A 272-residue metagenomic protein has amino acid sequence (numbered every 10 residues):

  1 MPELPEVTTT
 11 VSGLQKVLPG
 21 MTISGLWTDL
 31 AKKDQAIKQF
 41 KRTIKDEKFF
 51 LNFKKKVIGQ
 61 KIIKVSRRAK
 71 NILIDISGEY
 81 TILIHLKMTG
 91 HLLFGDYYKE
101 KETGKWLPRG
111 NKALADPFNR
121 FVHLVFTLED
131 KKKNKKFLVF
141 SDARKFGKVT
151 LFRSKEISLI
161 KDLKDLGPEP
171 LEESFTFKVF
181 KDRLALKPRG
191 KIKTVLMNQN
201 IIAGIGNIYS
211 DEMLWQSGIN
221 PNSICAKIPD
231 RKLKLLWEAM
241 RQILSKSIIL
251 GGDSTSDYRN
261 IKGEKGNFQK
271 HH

Functional and structural regions predicted by a protein language model:
M1-I157: Acidic, proline/glycine-enriched N-terminal capping motif
M1-L4, D116, P170, S174 (+1 more regions): Generic detection of long, well-ordered alpha-helical segments
P2, I63, L86, G90-L92 (+7 more regions): Flexible, active-site-adjacent loop/turn segments at secondary-structure boundaries
P5, N134-S141, D165-E172, K191-Q199: Short, mixed-charge, low-aromatic patches
S12, H91-L93, Y97-K99, K145 (+7 more regions): Short capping/connector residues at structural and topological boundaries
T22-K56, S66, V179-H272: Basic, nucleic-acid-binding surfaces and adjacent catalytic neighborhoods in DNA/RNA-processing proteins
G110-A115, D162-L171, S223-D230: Short histidine-centered catalytic/ligand-binding loop motif
R144-L186: A short, charged helix-loop
